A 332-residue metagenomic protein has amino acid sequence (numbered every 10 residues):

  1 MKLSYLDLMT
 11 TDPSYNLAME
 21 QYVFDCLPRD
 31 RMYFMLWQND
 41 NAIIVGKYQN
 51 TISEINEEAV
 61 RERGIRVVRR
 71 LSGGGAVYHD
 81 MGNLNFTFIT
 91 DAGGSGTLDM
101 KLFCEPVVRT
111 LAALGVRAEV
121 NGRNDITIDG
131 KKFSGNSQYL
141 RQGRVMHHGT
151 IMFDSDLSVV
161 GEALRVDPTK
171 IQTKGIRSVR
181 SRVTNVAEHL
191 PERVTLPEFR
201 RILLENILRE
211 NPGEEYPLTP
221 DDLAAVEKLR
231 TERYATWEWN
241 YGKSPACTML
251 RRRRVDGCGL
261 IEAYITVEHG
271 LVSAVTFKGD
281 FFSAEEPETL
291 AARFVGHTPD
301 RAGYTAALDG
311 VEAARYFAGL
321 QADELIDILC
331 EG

Functional and structural regions predicted by a protein language model:
M1-L98: N-terminal lobe of the biotin/lipoate ligase/transferase fold
N83-N124: Contiguous, small/hydrophobic- and glycine-enriched helical/loop subdomains that border and often "cap" functional
G115-R123, E210-A225, R301-T305: Flexible, glycine/charged-enriched surface loops at secondary-structure junctions
V116-S181: Internal, well-ordered alpha/beta segment that forms a basic, Gly-enriched binding/recognition surface
S137-Q138, I151, R253, I261-G279: Short beta-strand elements
V159-G161, K170-P217: A conserved active-site cap/scaffold subdomain adjacent to cofactor or substrate pockets
V186, L271-G332: Active-site- and interface-proximal helix/loop "cap" or "latch" segments in soluble metabolic and energy-transducing
L223-E268: Structured beta-strand/loop patches that form or line metal/cofactor-binding pockets in enzymes
